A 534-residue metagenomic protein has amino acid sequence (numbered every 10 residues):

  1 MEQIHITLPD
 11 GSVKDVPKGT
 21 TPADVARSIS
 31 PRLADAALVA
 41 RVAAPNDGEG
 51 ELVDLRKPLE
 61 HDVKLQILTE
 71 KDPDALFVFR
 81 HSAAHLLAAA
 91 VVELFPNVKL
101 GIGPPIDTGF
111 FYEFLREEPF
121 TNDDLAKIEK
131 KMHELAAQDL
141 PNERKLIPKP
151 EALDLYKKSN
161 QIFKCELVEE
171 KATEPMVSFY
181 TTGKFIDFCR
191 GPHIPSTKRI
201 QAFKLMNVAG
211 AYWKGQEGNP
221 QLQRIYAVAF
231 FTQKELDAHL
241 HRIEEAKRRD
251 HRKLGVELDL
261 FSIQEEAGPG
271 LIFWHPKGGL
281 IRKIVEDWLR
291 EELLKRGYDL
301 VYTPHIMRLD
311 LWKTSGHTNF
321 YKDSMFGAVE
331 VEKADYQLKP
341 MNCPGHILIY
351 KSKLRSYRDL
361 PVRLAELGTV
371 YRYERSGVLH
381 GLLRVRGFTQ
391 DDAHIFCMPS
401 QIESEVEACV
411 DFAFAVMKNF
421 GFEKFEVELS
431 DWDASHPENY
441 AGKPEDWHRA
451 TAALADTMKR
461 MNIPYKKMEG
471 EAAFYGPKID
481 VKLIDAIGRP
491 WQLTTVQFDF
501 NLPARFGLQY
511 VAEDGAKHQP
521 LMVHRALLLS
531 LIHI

Functional and structural regions predicted by a protein language model:
M1-A90, L94-T108, K127-K131: Ubiquitin-like/PB1-type beta-grasp interaction modules and other compact soluble beta-rich domains
R56-P58, V92-L94, G101-P105, S356 (+4 more regions): Replace "in large, NTP-powered and nucleic-acid-processing enzymes" with "in large, NTP-powered factors and other
K57-V78, K99-P105, F111-L379, L383 (+1 more regions): Auxiliary tRNA-acceptor-end handling modules of aminoacyl-tRNA synthetases
P104-F114, V427-H436: Short, conserved phosphate-binding/catalytic loop or strand-edge motifs used in phosphoryl-/nucleotidyl-transfer
Q138-T182, K418-V496: Metal-assisted phosphate- and nucleotidyl-transfer catalytic regions
G316, F320-L354, D480-L483, I487-F498 (+1 more regions): A contiguous, basic/glycine-rich beta-loop/short-helix subdomain that forms a polymer-engagement track
V370-T457: Extended, charged alpha-beta segments that form solvent-exposed binding/catalytic grooves in nucleic-acid-handling
I532-I534: Conserved small/polar residues in nucleotide/adenosyl-binding loops
